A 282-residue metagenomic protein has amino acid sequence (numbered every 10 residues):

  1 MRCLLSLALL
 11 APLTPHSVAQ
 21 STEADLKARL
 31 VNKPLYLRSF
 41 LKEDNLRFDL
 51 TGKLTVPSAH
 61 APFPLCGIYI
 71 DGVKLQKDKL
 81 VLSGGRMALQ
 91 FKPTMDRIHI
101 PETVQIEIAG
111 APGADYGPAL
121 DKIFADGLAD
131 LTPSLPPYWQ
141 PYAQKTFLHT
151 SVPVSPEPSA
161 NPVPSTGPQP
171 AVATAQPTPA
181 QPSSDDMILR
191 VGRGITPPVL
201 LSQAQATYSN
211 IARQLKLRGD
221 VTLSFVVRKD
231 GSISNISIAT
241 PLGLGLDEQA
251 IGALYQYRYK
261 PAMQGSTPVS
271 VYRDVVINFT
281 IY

Functional and structural regions predicted by a protein language model:
R2-T14: Bacterial N-terminal signal peptides
Q20-K77, A88, H149, P153-E157: N-terminal secretory signal peptides
L30-N32, L41-E43, L65-I70, L75-K77 (+5 more regions): Extracytoplasmic
P34, S39, G52, K77 (+4 more regions): Sec/Tat-exported extracytoplasmic proteins
F40, T51-K53, D78, M87 (+3 more regions): Solvent-exposed coil/turn segments that connect beta secondary-structure elements in extracytoplasmic/periplasmic
L46-L50, I68-K74, M95-R97, E102-I106 (+2 more regions): Hydrophobic/aromatic beta-strand elements that line small-molecule binding cavities or substrate pockets in beta-rich
L75-H99, Q105-I106, G110: N-terminal non-globular leader segments, chiefly Sec-dependent signal peptides
I108-A114, L120-Y282: Charge-biased low-complexity segments
